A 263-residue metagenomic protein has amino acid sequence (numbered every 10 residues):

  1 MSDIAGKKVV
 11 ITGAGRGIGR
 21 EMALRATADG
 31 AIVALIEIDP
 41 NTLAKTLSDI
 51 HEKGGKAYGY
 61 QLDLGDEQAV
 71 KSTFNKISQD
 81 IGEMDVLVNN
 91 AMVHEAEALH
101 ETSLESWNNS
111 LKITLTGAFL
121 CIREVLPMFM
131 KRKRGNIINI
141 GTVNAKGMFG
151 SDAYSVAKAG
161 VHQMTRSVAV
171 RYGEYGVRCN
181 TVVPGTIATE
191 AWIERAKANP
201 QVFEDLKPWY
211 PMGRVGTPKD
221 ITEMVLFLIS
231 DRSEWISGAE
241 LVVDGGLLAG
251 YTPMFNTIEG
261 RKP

Functional and structural regions predicted by a protein language model:
G15-G17: Conserved glycine-rich cofactor-binding loop
A98-L99, S106-L111, L206: Substrate-binding pocket helix/loop in short-chain dehydrogenase/reductase
F119, R214-V243, L248: C-terminal substrate-recognition "lid" of short-chain dehydrogenase/reductases
I122-R123, R166: A short, exposed helix-loop element centered on a Lys and neighboring polar residues
P127, V170-E174, E234: Alpha-helical segment proximal to the catalytic Tyr-Lys
I138-G160, T165-R166, V170-E174, T186: Catalytic loop of short-chain dehydrogenase/reductase
E174, P184-W209, G250-P263: A glycine/serine/threonine-rich, flexible loop-to-helix segment that serves as the NAD(P) cofactor-binding "lid"
